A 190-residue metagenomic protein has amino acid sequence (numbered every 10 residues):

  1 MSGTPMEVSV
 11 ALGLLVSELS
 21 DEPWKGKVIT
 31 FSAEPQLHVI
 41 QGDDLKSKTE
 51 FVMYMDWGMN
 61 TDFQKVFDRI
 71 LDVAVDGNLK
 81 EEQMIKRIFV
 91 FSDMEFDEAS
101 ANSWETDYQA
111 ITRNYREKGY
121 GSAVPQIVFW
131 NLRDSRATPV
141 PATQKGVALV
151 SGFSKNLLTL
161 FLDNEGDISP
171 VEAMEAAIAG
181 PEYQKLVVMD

Functional and structural regions predicted by a protein language model:
M1-D190: Acidic, glycine-rich A-domain
